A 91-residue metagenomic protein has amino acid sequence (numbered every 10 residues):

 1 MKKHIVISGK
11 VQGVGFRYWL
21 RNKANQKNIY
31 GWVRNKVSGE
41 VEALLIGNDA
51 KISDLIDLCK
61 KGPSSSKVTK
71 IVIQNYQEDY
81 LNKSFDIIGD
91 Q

Functional and structural regions predicted by a protein language model:
M1-Q91: Intrinsically disordered, low-complexity, mixed-charge
